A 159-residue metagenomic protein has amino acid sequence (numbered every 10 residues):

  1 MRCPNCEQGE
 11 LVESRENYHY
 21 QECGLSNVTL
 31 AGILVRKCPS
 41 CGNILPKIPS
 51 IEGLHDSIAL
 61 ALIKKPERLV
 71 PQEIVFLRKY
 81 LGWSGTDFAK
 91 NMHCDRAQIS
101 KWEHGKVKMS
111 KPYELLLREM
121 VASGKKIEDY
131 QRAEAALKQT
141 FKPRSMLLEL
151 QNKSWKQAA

Functional and structural regions predicted by a protein language model:
M1-R68, K126-K156: N-terminal flexible/basic segments that precede or flank functional cores
I74-D87: Short basic helix-loop element that most often maps to the first helix and adjoining turn of HTH DNA-binding modules
T86-K90, I99: Short alpha-helical "recognition helix" segments of helix-turn-helix
H93, H104-K106: Residue-level detection of the helix-turn-helix DNA-binding "recognition helix"
H93-Q98, L115: Short, conserved phosphate-binding/catalytic loop or strand-edge motifs used in phosphoryl-/nucleotidyl-transfer
S100-K101, R118: Key DNA-contacting residues within the recognition helix of helix-turn-helix
K106-R118: Short, basic-rich loop-to-helix N-cap that marks the start of a DNA-contacting helix
